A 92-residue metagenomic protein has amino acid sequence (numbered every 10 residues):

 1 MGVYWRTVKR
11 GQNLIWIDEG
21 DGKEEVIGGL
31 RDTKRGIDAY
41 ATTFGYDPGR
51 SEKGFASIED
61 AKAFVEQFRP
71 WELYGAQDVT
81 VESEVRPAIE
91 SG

Functional and structural regions predicted by a protein language model:
M1-G20, G75-A88: Negatively charged, low-complexity tracts enriched in Asp/Glu with abundant Ser/Thr
W5, L14-I17, L30, I37-A39 (+3 more regions): Hydrophobic beta-strand residues in large extracellular and virion-surface proteins
G22-R50: Short aromatic-glycine-(Arg/Gly/Cys) micro-motifs in beta-strand/loop hairpins
Y40-G92: Mixed-charge, Lys/Arg-enriched low-complexity segments
